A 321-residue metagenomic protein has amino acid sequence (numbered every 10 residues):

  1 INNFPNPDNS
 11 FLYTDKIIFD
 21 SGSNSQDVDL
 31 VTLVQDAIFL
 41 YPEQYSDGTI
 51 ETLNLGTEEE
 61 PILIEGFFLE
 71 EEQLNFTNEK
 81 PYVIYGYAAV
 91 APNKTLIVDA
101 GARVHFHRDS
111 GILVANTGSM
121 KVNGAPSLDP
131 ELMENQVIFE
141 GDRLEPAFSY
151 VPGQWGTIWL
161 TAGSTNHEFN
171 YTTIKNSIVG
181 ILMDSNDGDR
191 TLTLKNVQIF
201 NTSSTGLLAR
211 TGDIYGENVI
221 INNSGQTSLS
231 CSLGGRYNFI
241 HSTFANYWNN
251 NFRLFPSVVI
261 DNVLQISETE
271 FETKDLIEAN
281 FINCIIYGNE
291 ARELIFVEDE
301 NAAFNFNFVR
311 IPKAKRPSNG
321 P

Functional and structural regions predicted by a protein language model:
N2-D29, L33-P321: Beta-strand/loop edge motif enriched in small/polar residues
